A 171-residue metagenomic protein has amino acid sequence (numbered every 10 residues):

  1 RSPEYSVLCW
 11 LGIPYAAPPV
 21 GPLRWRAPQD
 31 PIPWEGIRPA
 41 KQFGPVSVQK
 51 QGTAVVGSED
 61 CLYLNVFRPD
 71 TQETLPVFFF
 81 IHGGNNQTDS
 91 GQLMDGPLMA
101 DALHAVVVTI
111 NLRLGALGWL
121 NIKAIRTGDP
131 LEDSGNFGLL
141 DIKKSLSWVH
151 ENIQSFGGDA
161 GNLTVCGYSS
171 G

Functional and structural regions predicted by a protein language model:
R1-L139, A160: Non-catalytic accessory segments of hydrolases
N65-R68, H150, Q154: Generic structural signal for well-ordered alpha-helical scaffold segments
P76, V149, F156-S169: Alpha/beta-hydrolase fold nucleophile elbow
S134-I142, G167-G171: Gly/Ser-rich catalytic serine loop of serine hydrolases
I142-H150: Short, well-ordered amphipathic alpha-helical segments that serve as non-catalytic structural scaffolds within diverse
